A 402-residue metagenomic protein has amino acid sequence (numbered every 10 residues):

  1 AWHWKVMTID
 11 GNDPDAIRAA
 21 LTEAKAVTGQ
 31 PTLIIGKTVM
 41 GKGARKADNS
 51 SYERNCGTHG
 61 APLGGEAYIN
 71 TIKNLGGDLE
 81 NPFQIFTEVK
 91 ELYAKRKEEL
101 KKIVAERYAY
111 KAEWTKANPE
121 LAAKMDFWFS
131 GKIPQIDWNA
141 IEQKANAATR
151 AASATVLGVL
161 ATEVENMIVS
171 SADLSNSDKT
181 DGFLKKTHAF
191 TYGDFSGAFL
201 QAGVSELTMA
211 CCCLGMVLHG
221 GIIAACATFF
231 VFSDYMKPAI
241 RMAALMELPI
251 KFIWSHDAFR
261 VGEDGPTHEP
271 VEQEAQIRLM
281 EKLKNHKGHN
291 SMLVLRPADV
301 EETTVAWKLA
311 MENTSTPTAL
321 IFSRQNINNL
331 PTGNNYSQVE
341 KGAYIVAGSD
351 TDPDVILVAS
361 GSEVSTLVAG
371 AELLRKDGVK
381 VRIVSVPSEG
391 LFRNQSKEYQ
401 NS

Functional and structural regions predicted by a protein language model:
A1-A94, L283, K287-N401: Glycine-rich ThDP/TPP pyrophosphate-binding loop and its adjacent helix/strand module within ThDP-dependent enzymes
T8, E91, K95-I321, N326-N328 (+1 more regions): Thiamine diphosphate
